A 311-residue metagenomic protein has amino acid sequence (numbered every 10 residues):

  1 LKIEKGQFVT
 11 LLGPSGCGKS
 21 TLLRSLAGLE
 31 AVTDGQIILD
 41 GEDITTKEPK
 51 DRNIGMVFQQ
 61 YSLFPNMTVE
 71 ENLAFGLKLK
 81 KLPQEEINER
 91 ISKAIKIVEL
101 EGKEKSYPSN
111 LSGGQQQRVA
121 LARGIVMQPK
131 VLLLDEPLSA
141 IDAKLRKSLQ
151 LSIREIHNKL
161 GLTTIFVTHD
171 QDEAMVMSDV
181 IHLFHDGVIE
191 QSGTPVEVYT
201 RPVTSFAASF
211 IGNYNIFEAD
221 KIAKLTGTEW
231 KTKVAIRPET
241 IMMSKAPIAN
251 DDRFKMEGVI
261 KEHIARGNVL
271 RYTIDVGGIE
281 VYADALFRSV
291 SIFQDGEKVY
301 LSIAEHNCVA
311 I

Functional and structural regions predicted by a protein language model:
L1-T10: Pre-Walker A (P-loop) beta-loop-beta motif of ABC nucleotide-binding domains
K2, E30-A31, K78: A position-specific signal in ABC ATPase nucleotide-binding domains
F8, K47-V203: ABC ATPase nucleotide-binding domains
L12-P14: The feature captures the beta-strand-to-loop junction immediately N-terminal to the Walker
S20-L23, V119: ABC ATPase nucleotide-binding domain helices that frame the ATP-binding cleft
A27: Helix-to-loop junction immediately C-terminal to a conserved catalytic motif
G35-D43: Conserved ABC transporter NBD signature motif
L225-I311: Non-catalytic connector elements of ABC transporters
